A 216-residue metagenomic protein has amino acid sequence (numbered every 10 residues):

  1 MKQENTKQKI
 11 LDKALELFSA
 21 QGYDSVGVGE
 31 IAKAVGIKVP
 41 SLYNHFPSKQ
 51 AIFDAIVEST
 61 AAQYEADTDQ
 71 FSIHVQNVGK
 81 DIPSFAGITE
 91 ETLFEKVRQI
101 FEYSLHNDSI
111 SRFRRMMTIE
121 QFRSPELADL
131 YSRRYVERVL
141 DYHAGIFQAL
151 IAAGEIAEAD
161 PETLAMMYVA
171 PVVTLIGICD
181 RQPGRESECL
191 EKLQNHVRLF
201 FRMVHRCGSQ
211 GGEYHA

Functional and structural regions predicted by a protein language model:
M1-N5, V75-Q76, S209-A216: N-terminal intrinsically disordered/low-complexity leader segments
K9, K13, L17-S59: Helix-turn-helix
P47-A51, A55, L105-D108, F122 (+4 more regions): Residues in soluble alpha-helical coiled-coils and helical-bundle/repeat scaffolds
K49, I56, T60, Y64 (+7 more regions): Hydrophobic/aromatic residues within well-ordered alpha-helical segments
A55, T68-D108, A165-Y168: Hydrophobic alpha-helical connector segments
P83-S84, R98-H106, R114-F122, L199-M203: Helix-loop "lid/cap" segments that line or gate small-molecule binding pockets
L105-T118, F122-A152: Amphipathic alpha-helical packing segments from all-alpha helical-bundle domains
D129, R133, E137, F147-L199 (+1 more regions): Hydrophobic/aromatic-rich alpha-helical bundle segments in the mid-to-C-terminal region
